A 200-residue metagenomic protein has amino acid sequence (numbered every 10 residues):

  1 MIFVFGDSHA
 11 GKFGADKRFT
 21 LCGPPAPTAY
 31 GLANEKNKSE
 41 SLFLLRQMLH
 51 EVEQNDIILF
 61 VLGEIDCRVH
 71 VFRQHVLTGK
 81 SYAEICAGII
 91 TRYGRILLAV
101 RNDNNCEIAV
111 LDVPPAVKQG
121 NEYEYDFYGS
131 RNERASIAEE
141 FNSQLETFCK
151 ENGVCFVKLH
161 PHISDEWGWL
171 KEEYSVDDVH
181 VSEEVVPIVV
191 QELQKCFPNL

Functional and structural regions predicted by a protein language model:
I2-R92: Conserved SGNH/GDSL esterase-like catalytic core that processes O-acyl groups on lipids and polysaccharides
V61, L111-D112: Alpha/beta-hydrolase-fold catalytic nucleophile elbow
R68-Y82, Q119-G129, L170-Y174: Surface-exposed, active-site-proximal loop segments in enzymatic domains
L77, S81-G88, G129-E140, D177-V181: Alpha-helix N-cap and loop-to-helix initiation/capping positions
R92-V110, E140-V157: A structural motif corresponding to the C-terminal end of an alpha-helix and its immediate exit/capping segment
D112-P114, E151-K171: Acidic carboxylate-rich catalytic motifs and surrounding loops in phosphoryl-/glycosyl-chemistry enzymes
K118-K158: Substrate-gating cap/lid alpha-helix
E146, C155, E172-L200: Histidine-centered active-site loop/cap adjacent to the catalytic His in serine esterases/O-acetyl transfer systems
